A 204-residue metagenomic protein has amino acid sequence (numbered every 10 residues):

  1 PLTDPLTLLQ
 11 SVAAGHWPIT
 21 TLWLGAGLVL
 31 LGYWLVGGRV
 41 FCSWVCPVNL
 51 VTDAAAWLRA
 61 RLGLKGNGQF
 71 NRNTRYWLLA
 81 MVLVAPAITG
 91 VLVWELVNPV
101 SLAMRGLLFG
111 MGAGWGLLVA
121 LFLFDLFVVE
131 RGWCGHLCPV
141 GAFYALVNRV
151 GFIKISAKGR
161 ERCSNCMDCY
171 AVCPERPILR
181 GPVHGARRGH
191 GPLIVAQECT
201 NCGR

Functional and structural regions predicted by a protein language model:
P1-T200: Non-ligating segments of multi-cofactor redox enzymes
C202-R204: Short, intrinsically disordered, charge-balanced linker/junction segments flanking boundaries in proteins
